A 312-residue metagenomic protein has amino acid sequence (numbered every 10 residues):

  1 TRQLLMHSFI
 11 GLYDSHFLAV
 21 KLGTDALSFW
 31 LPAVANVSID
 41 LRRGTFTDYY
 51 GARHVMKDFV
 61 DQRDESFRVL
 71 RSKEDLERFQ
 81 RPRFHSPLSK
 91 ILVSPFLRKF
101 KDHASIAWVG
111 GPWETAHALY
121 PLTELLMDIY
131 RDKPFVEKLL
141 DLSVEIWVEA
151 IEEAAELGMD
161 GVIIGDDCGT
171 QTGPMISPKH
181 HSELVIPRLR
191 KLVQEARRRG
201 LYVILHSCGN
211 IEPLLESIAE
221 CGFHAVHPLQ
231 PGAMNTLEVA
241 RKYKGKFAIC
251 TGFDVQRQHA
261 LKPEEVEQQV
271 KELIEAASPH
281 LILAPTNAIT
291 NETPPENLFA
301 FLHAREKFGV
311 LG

Functional and structural regions predicted by a protein language model:
T1-Q3, A33-N36: Short active-site-proximal "capping" loops at secondary-structure junctions
Q3-H7, K21-D25, A52: Short helix-loop boundary/capping segments at the starts of domains
L4-D14, M56, R78-G312: Active-site loop segments of alpha/beta catalytic cores
L12-A33, E153-M159: Catalytic domains of carbohydrate-active enzymes, especially glycoside hydrolases
V20-L27, P32, R71, E145-W147 (+2 more regions): Bulky hydrophobic/aromatic packing residues
T24, I39, T47, R63 (+2 more regions): Intrinsic-disorder/low-complexity regions
F29-A33, Y49, W108-G110: Acidic/polar N-terminal loop/beta-strand segments that form early-domain functional surfaces
N36-P87, D102-A104: A contiguous, low-structure linker/loop signature
